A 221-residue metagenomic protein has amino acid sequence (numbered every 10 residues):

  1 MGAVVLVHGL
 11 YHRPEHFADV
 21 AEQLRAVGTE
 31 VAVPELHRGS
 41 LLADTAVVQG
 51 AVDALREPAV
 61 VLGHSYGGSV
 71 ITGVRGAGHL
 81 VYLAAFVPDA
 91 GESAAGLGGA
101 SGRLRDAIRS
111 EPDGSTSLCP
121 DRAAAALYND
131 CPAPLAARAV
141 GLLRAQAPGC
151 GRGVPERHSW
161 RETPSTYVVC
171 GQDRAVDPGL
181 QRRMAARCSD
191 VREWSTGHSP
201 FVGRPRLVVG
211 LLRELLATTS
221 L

Functional and structural regions predicted by a protein language model:
G2-L55: Active-site catalytic motif of lipid deacylating hydrolases and related acyltransferases
V7-L10, S65, A85, C170: Glycine-rich His-Gly loop
L62-G67, I71: Gly/Ala-rich beta-loop-alpha elbow adjacent to hydrolase catalytic centers
G76-P120, A147-V154, V176-D177, R183: Flexible "cap/lid" loop of the alpha/beta hydrolase fold
R138-S159: Active-site nucleophile elbow and catalytic-triad environment of alpha/beta-hydrolase enzymes
W160-S165, R187-S189: Short, proline-enriched alpha-helix->beta-strand connector loops that line the catalytic pocket of alpha/beta-hydrolase
C170-S195, S199-V202, E214-L215: Conserved loop-alpha-helix segment in the C-terminal half of the alpha/beta-hydrolase fold that carries the catalytic
